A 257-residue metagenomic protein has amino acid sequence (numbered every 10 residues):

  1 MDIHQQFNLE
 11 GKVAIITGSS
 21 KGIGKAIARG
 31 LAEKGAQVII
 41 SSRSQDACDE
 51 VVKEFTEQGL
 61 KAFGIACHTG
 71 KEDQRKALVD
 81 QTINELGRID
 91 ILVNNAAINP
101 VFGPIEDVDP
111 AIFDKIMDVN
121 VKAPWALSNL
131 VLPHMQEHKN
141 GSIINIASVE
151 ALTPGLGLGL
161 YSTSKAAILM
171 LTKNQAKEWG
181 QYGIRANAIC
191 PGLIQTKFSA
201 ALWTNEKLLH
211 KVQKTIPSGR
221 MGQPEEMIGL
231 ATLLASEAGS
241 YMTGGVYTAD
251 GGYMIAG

Functional and structural regions predicted by a protein language model:
D2-Q5, N99-F102, T153, T232 (+1 more regions): Short C-terminal tail/terminal secondary-structure segment of NAD(P)H-dependent dehydrogenase/reductase domains
V13, S20-G22, S44: Conserved glycine-rich cofactor-binding loop
G103-I105, D109-K115, V212: Substrate-binding pocket helix/loop in short-chain dehydrogenase/reductase
S128, S164, T172: Active-site helix of classical SDR
L132, R220-A249, Y253-M254: C-terminal substrate-recognition "lid" of short-chain dehydrogenase/reductases
P133, K177-Q181, S240: Alpha-helical segment proximal to the catalytic Tyr-Lys
S148: Residue(s) in the substrate-gating loop at a strand-loop-helix junction that position the organic substrate next
